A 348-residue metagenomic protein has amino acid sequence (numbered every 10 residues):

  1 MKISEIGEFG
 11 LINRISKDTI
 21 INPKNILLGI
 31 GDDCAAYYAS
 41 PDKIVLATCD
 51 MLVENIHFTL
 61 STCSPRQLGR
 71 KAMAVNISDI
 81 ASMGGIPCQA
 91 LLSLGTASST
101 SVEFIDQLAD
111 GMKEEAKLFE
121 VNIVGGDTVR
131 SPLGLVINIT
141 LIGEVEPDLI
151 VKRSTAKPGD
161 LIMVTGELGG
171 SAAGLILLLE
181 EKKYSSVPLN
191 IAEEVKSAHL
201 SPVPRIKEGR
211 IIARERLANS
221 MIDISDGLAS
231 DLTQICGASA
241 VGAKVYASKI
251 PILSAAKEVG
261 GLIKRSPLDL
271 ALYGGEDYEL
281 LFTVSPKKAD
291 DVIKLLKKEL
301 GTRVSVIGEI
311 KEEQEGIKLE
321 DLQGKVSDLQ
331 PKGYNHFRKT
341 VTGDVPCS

Functional and structural regions predicted by a protein language model:
M1-A81, K332, T342: N-terminal glycine-rich phosphate/pyrophosphate-binding loops that anchor nucleotide-derived ligands and cofactors
M1-G10, R14-I20, K43, C63 (+5 more regions): Glycine-/charge-enriched secondary-structure boundary and capping motifs
K24-L28, S201, L270-Y273: Short Gly/Pro-enriched turn/cap motifs at secondary-structure boundaries
G29, V151, K157-P158, K207 (+1 more regions): Residue-level recognition of short, solvent-exposed, well-ordered loop/turn junctions that link secondary-structure
L52, P87-E181, E309: Glycine-rich anion-binding loops of enzyme active sites
P65-Q89, D110-L118, I211, S230-I235: Small-aliphatic-rich amphipathic alpha-helix that forms the alpha element of a beta-alpha
I150, G174, E208, D231 (+1 more regions): Hydrophobic side chains in well-ordered alpha-helices
S185-V203: A short, charged helix-loop
